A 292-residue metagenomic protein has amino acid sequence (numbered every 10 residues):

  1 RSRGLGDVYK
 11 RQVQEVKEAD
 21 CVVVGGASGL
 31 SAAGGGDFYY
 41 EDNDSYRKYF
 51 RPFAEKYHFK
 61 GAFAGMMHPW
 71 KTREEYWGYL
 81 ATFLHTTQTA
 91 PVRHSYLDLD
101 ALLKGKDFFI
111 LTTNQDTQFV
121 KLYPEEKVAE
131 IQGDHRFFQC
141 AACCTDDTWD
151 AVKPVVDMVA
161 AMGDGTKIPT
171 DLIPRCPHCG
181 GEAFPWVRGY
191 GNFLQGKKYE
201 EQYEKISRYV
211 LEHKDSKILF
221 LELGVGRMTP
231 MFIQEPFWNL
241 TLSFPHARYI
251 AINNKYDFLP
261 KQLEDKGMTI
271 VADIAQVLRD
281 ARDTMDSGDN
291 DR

Functional and structural regions predicted by a protein language model:
S2-G6: Positively charged, low-complexity/disordered segments
D7-R292: Conserved catalytic alpha/beta core of Sir2/sirtuin-type deacylases, generalized to analogous enzyme cores that bind
